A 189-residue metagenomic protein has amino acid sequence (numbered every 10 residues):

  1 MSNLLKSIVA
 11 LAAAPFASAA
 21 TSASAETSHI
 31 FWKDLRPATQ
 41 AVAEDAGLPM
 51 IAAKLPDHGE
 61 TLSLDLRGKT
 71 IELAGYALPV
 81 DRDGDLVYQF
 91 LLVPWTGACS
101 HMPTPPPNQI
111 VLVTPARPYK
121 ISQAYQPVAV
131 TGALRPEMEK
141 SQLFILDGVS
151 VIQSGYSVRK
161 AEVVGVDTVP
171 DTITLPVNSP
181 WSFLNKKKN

Functional and structural regions predicted by a protein language model:
M1-V9: Bacterial N-terminal signal peptides that target proteins for export
I8-V9, P15, T39: Generic low-complexity, intrinsically disordered sequence content enriched in small uncharged/hydrophobic residues
A14-A20: N-terminal signal peptide c-region/cleavage motif recognized by signal peptidases
A23-N189: OB-fold and OB-like single-stranded nucleic-acid-recognition modules and their adjacent interaction interfaces
